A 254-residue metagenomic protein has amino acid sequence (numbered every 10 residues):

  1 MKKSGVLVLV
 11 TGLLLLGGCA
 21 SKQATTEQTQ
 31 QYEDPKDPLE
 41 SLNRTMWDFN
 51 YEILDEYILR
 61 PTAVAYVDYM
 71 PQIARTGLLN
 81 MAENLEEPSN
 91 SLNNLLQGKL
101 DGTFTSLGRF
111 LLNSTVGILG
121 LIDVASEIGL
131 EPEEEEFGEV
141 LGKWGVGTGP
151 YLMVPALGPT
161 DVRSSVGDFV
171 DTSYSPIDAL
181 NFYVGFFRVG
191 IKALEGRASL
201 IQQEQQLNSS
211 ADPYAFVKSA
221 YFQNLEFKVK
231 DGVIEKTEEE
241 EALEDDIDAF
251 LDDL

Functional and structural regions predicted by a protein language model:
M1-V8: Bacterial N-terminal signal peptides that target proteins for export
L16-G18: C-terminal motif of bacterial Sec signal peptides marking the signal peptidase cleavage site
A20-Q23: Bacterial signal peptide processing site
E27-E33, W144-L254: A structured, mid-to-C-terminal "fold-capping" secondary-structure block
E27-L54: Post-signal peptide N-terminal segment of mature Sec-exported envelope proteins
R60-I73: Membrane interface segments of multi-pass transport proteins and intramembrane proteases
T76: A small/polar active-site loop signature that marks catalytic segments
M81-P159: Mid-length scaffold segments of soluble, non-membrane domains
